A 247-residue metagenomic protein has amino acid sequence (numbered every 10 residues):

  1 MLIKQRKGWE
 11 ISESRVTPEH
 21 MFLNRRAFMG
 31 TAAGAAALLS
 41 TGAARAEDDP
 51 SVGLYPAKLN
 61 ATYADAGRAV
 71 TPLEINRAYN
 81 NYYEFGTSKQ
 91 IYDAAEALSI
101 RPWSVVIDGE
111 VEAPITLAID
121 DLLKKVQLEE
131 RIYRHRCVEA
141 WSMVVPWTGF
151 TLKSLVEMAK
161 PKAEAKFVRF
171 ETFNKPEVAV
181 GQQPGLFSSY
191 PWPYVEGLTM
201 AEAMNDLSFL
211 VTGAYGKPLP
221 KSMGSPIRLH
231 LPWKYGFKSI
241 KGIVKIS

Functional and structural regions predicted by a protein language model:
M1-G8, G42-P50: Basic/polar N-terminal segments that are highly enriched at the extreme N-terminus, encompassing both cleavable
M1-L23, G34-A37: N-terminal secretory signal peptides
M21, R25, D49-P50: Short linear motifs in intrinsically disordered/low-complexity regions
R25-R26, R228: Short, cationic motifs built from Arg/Lys/His that form the positively charged side of catalytic pockets
A27-D48: N-terminal export signals
D49-S247: Structured, non-membrane catalytic/scaffold regions adjacent to prosthetic-group chemistry
